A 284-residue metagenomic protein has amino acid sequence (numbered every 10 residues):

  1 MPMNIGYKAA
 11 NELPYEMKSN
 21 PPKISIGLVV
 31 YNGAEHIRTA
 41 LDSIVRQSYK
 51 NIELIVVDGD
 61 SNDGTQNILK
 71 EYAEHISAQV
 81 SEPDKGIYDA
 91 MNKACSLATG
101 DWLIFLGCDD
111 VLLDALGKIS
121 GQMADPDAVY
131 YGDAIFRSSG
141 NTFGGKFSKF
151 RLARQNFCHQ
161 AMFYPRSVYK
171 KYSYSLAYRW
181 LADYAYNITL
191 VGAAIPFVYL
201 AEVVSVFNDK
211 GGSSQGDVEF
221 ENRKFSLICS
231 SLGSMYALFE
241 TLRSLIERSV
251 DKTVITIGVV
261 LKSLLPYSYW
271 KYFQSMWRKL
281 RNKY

Functional and structural regions predicted by a protein language model:
M1-E16, S230-Y284: Membrane-proximal basic amphipathic "stem/tether" segments
M1-R46: N-proximal low-complexity "stem/linker" segments adjacent to membrane-targeting elements
E35-R38, D63-E71, D114: Acidic helix N-cap motif at the loop->helix transition within catalytic regions of sugar-transfer enzymes
K50, D58-N67, G107-D109: A conserved acidic beta->alpha catalytic loop
V80-A98: Glycine-rich, basic loop-to-helix element that forms the pyrophosphate-binding segment of sugar-nucleotide handling
L103: Short aromatic/hydrophobic "clamp" motif used to bind/position activated sugar donors
V111-F143: Conserved donor NDP-sugar-binding/catalytic core segment of glycosyltransferases
S139-F225: Conserved nucleotide-sugar donor-binding catalytic segment
